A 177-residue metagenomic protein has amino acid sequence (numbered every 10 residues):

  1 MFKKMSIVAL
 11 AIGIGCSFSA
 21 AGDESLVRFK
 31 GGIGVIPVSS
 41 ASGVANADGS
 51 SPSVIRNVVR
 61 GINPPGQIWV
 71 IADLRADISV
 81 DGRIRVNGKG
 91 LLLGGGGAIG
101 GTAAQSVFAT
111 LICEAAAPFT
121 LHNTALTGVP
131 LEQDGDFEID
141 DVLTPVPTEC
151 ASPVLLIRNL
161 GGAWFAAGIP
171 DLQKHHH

Functional and structural regions predicted by a protein language model:
M1-K4: Positively charged n-region of N-terminal signal peptides that target proteins for export
V8-G15: Bacterial N-terminal signal peptides
A21-A72, L172-H177: N-terminal segment immediately downstream of the Sec signal-peptide cleavage site in secreted/extracellular proteins
G90-G100: Short amphipathic, basic-aromatic surface patches that mediate peripheral association with negatively charged
G90-L92, C113-A115, A125: A mature extracytoplasmic/lumenal domain signature
I99-V107: Short coil-to-beta strand junction motifs in C2/discoidin
F108-I112: Beta-strand signatures of extracellular beta-sandwich domains
A117-H177: Helix-rich interaction surfaces within compact, conserved domain-sized segments that mediate assembly or partner
